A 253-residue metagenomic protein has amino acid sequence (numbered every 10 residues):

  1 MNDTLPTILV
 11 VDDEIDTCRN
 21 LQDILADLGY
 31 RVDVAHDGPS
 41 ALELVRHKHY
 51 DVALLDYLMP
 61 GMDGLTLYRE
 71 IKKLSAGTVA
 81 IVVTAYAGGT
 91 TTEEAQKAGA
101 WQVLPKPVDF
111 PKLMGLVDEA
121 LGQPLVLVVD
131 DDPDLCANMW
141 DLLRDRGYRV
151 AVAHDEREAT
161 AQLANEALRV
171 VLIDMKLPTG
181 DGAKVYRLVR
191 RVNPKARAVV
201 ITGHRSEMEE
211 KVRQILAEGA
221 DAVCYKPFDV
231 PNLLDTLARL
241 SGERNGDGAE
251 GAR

Functional and structural regions predicted by a protein language model:
E14, D51, Y57-L58, L65 (+1 more regions): The short loop immediately C-terminal to the conserved phospho-acceptor aspartate in CheY-like receiver
I15-D33, P133-A151: Two-component/phosphorelay signaling modules centered on CheY-like receiver
C18, P60, G88, P178: The feature encodes the CheY-like receiver
V34-V52, K73, V152-V170: Acidic, metal-coordinating helix/loop segments flanking the phosphotransfer/catalytic sites of two-component signaling
D37-S40, D63-T66, D155, D181-K184: Acidic catalytic/metal-coordinating carboxylates
D56, T84, D174: Active-site residues of response regulator receiver
T66, K73, A87-Q102, K184 (+1 more regions): Alpha4 helix (beta4-alpha4-beta5 surface) of REC/receiver domains from two-component response regulators
V83, I201-G203: Hydrophobic/aromatic residues positioned on beta-strands within the core alpha/beta folds
